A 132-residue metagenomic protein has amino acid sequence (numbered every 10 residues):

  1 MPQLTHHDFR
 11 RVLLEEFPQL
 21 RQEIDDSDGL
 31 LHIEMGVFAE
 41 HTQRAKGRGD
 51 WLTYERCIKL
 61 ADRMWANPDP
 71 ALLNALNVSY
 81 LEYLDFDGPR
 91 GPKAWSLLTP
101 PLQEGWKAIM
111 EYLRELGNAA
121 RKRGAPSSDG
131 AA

Functional and structural regions predicted by a protein language model:
M1-L60, M64, N77-F86, R90 (+1 more regions): Alpha-helical solenoid scaffolds in large eukaryotic transport, assembly, and signaling factors
P68-D69: Short inter-helical turns and helix N-cap capping residues of alpha-solenoid HEAT/ARM repeat scaffolds
N74-A132: Amphipathic alpha-helical binding modules
